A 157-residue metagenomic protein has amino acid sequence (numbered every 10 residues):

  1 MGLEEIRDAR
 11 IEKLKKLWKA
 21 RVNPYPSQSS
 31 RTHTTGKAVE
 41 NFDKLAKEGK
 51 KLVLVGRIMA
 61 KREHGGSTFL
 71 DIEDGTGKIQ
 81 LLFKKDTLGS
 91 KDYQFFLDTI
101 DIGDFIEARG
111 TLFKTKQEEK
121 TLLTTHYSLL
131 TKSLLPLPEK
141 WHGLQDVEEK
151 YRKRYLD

Functional and structural regions predicted by a protein language model:
M1-D157: Class II aminoacyl-tRNA synthetase catalytic cores and aaRS-like
